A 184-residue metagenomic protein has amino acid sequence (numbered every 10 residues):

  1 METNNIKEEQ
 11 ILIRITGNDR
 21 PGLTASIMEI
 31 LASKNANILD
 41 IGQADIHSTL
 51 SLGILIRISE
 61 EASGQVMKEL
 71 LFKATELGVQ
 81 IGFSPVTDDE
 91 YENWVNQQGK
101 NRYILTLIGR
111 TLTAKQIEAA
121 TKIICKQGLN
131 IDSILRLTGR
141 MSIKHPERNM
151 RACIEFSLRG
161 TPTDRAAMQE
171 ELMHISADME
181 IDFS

Functional and structural regions predicted by a protein language model:
E2-S184: A conserved regulatory-domain signal marking ACT and ACT-like small-molecule sensing domains and adjacent regulatory
